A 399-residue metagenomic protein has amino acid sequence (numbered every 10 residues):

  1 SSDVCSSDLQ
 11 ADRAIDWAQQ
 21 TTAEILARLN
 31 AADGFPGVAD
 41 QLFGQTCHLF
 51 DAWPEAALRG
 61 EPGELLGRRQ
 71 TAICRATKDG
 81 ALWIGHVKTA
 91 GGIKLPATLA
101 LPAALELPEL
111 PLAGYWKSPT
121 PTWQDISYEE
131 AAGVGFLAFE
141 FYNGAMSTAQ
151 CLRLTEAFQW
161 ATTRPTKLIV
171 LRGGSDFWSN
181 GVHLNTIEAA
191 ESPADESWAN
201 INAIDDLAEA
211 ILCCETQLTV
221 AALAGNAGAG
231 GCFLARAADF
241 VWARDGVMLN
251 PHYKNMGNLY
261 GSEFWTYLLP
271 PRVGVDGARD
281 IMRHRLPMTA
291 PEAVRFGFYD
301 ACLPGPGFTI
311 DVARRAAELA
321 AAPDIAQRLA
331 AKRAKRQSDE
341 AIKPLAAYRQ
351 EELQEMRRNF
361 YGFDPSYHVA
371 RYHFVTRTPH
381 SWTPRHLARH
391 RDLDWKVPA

Functional and structural regions predicted by a protein language model:
D3-S6: Short, small-residue-biased leader/transition segments that mark boundaries at the very start of proteins
L9-Q20, E140: Acyl-group handling in specialized metabolite and lipid biosynthesis
D16-W123: An anion-binding loop in the catalytic cleft
T89-R172: Conserved CoA-thioester-binding segment of acyl-CoA-metabolizing enzymes
A132-L137, Q150-P193, D206-V220, R244-M248 (+1 more regions): A structural preference for short, pocket-lining loop segments at secondary-structure junctions
C213-T216, A222-A229, A237-M248, H252-Q327: Crotonase-fold acyl-CoA enzyme core
Y299-D364: C-terminal long alpha-helix characteristic of the crotonase
I342-A399: C-terminal extensions of enzymes
